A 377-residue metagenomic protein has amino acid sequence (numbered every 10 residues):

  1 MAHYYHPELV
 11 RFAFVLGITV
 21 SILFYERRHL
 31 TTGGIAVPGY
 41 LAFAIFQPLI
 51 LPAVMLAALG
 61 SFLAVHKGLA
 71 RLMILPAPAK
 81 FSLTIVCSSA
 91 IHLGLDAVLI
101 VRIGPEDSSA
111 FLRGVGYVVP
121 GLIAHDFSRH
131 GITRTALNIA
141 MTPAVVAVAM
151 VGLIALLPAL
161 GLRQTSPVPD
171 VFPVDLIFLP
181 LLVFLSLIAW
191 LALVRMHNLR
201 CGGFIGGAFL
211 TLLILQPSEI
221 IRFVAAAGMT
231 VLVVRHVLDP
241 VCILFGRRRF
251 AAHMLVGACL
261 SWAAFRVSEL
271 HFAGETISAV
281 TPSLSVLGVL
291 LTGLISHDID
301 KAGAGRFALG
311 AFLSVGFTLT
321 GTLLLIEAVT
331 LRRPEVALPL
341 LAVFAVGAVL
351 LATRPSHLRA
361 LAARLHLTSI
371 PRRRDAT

Functional and structural regions predicted by a protein language model:
M1-T32, G39, F43-P48, L323-E327 (+1 more regions): N-terminal signal-anchor module of multipass membrane proteins
E8-F12, L176-L182: Membrane-interfacial loop-to-helix junctions in multi-pass transporters
F14-E26, L182-R195: Short, hydrophobic/aliphatic alpha-helical segments
R27-Y40, P76-L83, M196-L210, G246-A252: Short, non-helical or kinked segments that cap or interrupt transmembrane helices
G39-L49, A208-E219: Interfacial segments of multi-pass membrane proteins
I45-I50, S61, V65-H66, A70 (+1 more regions): Short helix-loop boundary/capping segments at the starts of domains
L49-L56, S218-A225: Membrane-interface alpha-helices at helix entry/exit sites of multi-pass transporters
L63-P180, W190, I221-T377: C-terminal transmembrane helix-loop-helix hairpin of multi-pass membrane proteins
